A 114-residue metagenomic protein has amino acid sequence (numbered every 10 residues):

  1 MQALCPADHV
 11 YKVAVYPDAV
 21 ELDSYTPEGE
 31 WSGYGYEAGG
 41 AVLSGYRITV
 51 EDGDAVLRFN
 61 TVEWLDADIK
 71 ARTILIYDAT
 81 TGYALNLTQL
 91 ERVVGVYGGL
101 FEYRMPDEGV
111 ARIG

Functional and structural regions predicted by a protein language model:
M1-R72, A79-G114: Small cysteine-rich, disulfide-bonded extracellular modules of the LU/uPAR three-finger superfamily and closely related
